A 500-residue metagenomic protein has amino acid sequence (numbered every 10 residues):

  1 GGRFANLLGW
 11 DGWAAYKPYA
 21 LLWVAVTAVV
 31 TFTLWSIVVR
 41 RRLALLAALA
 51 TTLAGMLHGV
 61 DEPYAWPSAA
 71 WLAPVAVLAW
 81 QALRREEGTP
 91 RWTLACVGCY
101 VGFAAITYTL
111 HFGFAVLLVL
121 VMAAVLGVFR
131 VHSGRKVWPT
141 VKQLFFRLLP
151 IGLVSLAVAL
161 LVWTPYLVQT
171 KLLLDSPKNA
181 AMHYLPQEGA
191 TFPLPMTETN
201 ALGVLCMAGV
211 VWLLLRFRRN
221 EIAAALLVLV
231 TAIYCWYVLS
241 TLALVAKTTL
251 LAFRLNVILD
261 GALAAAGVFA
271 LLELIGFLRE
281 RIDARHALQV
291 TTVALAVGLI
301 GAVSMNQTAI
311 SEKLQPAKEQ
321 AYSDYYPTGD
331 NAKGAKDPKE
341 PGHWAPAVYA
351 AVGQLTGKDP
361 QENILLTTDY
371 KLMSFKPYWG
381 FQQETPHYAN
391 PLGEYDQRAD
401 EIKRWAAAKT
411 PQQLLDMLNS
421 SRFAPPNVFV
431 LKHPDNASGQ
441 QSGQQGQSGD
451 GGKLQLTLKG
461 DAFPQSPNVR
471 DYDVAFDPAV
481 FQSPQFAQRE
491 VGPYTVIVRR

Functional and structural regions predicted by a protein language model:
G1-G12: Short hydrophobic/aromatic helix or loop-helix immediately within or flanking a transmembrane segment in polytopic
G9, H58-P67, Y108, L173-T197 (+2 more regions): Membrane-helix boundary/interfacial segments in multi-pass membrane proteins
A20-G127: Membrane-embedded helix bundles of polyisoprenyl
T51-M56, V101-A105, S155-V162, L229-L242 (+1 more regions): Aromatic-anchored segments of alpha-helical transmembrane domains
H58-S68, T93, F103-V228: Transmembrane catalytic cores of multi-pass membrane glycosyltransferases and polysaccharide-assembly enzymes
W80-T93, V125-Q143, A264-L288: Membrane-interface junctions at the ends of membrane-embedded or membrane-associated helices
L156, I275-P316: Signature aromatic-anchored transmembrane alpha helix within multi-pass, membrane-resident enzymes that catalyze glycan
G301-A406, L418-Y472, F476, V480-R499: Short periplasmic/luminal acceptor-recognition loop of GT-C membrane glycosyltransferases, typified by
